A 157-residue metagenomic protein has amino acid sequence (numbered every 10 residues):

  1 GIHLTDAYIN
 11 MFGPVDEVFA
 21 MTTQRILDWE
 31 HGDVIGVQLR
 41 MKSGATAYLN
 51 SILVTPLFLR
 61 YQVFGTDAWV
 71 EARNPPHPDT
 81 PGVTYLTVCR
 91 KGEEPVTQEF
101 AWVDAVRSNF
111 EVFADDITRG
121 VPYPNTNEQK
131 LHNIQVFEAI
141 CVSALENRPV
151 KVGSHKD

Functional and structural regions predicted by a protein language model:
G1, V96-D104: A short glycine-threonine-serine/GTX helix/turn-capping micro-motif
I2-D79, R107-P122, G153-D157: Contiguous beta-strand/loop segments that form the cofactor/metal-binding neighborhood of enzyme cores
D6, D104, E128-H132: A generic "alpha-helical surface" signal
L39-S43, T87-E94: Short acidic, glycine-rich loop/turn motifs
L53-T55, W102, Q129: Structured beta->alpha junctions
Y61, P78-K91: Short polybasic amphipathic segments
K91-E99, D116-V121: Short, local alpha-helical segments
D115-D157: C-terminal helix-rich "cap/oligomerization" subdomain common to oxidoreductases
